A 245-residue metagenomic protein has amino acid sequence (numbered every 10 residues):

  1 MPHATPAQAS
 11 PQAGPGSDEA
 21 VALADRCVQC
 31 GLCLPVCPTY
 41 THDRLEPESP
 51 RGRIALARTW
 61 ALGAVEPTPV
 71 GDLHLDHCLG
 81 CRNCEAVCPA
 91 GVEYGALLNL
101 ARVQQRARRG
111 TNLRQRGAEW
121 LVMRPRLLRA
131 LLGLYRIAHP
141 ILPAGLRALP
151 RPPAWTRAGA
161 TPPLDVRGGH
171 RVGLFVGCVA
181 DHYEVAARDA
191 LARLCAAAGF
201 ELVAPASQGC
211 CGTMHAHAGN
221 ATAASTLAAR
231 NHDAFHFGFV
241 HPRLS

Functional and structural regions predicted by a protein language model:
M1-L75: Ferredoxin-type iron-sulfur electron-transfer modules and their immediate structural context
V21, I54-G209, M214-S245: Iron-sulfur-cluster electron-transfer modules
